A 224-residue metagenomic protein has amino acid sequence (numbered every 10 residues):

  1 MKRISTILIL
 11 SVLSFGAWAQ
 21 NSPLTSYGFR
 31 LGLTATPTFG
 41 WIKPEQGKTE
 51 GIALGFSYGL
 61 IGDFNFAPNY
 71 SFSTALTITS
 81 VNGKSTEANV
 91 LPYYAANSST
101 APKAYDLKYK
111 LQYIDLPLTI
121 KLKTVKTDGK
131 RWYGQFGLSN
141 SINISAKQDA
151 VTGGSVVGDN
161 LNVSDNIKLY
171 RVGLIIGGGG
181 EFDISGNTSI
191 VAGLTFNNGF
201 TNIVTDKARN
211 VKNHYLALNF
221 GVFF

Functional and structural regions predicted by a protein language model:
Q20-I61, F223: Short glycine/proline- and aromatic-enriched beta-strand/turn motifs that initiate or cap beta-hairpins
S26, A67, T79, V125-G129 (+1 more regions): Outer-membrane beta-barrel channels and translocator barrels
Y27-F29, I52-F56, K110-L116, K130 (+2 more regions): Residues that define the transmembrane beta-barrel architecture of outer-membrane proteins
L33-P37, F56-F64, L76-I78, L116-L122 (+4 more regions): Residues on the lipid-exposed face of transmembrane beta-strands in outer-membrane beta-barrel proteins
T38-I42, T79-G83, S139-S145, N197-T201: Structural signature of outer-membrane beta-barrel domains
K43-K48, K84-L91, A146-S155, I203-R209: Outer-membrane beta-barrel translocator domains and adjoining extracellular loop/strand segments of Gram-negative
T49-K103, Q112-I114, V222: Glycine- and aromatic-enriched membrane insertion/assembly motifs of diderm outer-membrane and organelle channel
V81-E87, D165, R171-L174, G179-F224: Predominantly the C-terminal beta-signal and adjacent terminal strand-loop region of outer-membrane beta-barrel
